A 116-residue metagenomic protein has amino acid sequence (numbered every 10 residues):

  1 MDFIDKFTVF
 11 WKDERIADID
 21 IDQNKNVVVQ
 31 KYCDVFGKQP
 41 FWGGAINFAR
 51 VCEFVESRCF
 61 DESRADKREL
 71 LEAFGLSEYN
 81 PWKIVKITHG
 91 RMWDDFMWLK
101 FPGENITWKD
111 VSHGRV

Functional and structural regions predicted by a protein language model:
M1-V116: Phosphate/dinucleotide-binding and metal-coordinating scaffold of catalytic cores in nucleotide-dependent enzymes
